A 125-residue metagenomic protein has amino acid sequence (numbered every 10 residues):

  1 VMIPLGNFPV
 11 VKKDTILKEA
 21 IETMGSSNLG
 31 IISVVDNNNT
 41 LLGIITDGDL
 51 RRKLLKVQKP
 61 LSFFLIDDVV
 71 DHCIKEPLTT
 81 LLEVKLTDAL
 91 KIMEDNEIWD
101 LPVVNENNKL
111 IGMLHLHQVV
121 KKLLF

Functional and structural regions predicted by a protein language model:
V1-N38, T46: Oxyanion-binding "anion nests"
V1-N7, L42-N96, L110-F125: Tandem CBS (Bateman) regulatory domains
L29-G30, I98-D100: Short loop/turn microsegments at loop-to-beta-strand junctions
S33, P77, P102-V103: Proline-centered helix-kink/hinge sites
D36-T40, N105-N107: Short acidic/glycine-rich beta-turn/loop cap or linker motifs at sensory/regulatory domain boundaries that couple input
